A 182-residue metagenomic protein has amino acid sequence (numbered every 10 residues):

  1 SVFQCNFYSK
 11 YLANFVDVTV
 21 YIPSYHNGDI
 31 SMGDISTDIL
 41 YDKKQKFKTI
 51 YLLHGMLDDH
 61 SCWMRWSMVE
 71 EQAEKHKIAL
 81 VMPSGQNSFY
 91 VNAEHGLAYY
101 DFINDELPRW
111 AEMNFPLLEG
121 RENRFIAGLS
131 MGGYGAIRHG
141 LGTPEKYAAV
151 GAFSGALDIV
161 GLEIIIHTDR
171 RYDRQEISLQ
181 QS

Functional and structural regions predicted by a protein language model:
S1-S182: Non-catalytic cap/lid and distal C-terminal segments of serine-dependent acyl enzymes
